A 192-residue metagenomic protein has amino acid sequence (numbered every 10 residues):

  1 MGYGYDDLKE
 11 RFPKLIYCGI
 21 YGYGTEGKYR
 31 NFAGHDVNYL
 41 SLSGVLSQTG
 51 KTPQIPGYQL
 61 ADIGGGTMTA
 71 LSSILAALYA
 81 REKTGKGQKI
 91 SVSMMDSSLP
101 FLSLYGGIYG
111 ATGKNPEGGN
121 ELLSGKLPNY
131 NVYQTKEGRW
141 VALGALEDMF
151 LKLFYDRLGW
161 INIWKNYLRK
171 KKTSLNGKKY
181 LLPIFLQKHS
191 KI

Functional and structural regions predicted by a protein language model:
G2-V141, A145: Active-site-adjacent "lid/gating" segments in soluble enzymes
N129-I192: Aromatic-enriched alpha-helical interface/lid elements that frame and gate functional surfaces
